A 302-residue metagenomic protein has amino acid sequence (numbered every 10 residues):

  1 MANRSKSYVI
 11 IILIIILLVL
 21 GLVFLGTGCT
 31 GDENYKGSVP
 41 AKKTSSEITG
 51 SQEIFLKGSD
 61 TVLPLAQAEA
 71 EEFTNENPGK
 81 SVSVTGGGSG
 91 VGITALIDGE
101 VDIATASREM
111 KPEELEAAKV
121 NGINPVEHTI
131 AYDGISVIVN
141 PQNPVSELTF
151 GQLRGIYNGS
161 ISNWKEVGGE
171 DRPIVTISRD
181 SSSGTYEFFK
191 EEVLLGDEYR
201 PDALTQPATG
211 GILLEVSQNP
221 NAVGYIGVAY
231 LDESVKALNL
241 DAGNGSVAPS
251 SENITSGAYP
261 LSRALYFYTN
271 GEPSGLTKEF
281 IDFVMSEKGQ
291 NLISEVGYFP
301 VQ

Functional and structural regions predicted by a protein language model:
A2-I14, L18-Q302: Exported/periplasmic ABC-transporter solute-binding proteins
